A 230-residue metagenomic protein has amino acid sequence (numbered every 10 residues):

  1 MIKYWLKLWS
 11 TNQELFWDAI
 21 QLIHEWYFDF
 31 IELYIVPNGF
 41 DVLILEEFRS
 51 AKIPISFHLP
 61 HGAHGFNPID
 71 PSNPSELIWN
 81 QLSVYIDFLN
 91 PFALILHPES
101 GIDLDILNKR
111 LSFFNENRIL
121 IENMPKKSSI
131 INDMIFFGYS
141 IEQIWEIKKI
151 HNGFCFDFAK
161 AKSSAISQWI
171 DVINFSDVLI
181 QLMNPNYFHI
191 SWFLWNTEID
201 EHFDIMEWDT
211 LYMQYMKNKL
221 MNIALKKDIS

Functional and structural regions predicted by a protein language model:
M1-Q81: N-terminal pre-domain/capping segments
I2-L8, D29-L33, I55-L59, F92-L96 (+5 more regions): Hydrophobic faces of well-ordered beta-strands that scaffold small-molecule active sites in alpha/beta enzyme cores
K7-T11, Y34-N38, H58-G62, E99-G101 (+3 more regions): Active-site beta-loop-alpha junctions enriched in small/polar residues
I23-H24, I86-D87, Q181: Non-catalytic positions within long, well-ordered alpha-helices that form the structural scaffold/packing of enzyme
N38-I53, I106-S112, G138-K148, I170-N186: Short amphipathic alpha-helices and their capping/turn segments at secondary-structure boundaries
R49-G62, F113-R118, I144-K149, Y212-K226: Alpha-helix-loop-beta-strand connector modules within alpha/beta enzyme cores
G65-G153: Active-site acidic/histidine proton-transfer and metal-coordination neighborhood in alpha/beta enzyme cores
G65-P74, N132-F137, K162-D228: Gly/Pro-rich active-site loop or hairpin
